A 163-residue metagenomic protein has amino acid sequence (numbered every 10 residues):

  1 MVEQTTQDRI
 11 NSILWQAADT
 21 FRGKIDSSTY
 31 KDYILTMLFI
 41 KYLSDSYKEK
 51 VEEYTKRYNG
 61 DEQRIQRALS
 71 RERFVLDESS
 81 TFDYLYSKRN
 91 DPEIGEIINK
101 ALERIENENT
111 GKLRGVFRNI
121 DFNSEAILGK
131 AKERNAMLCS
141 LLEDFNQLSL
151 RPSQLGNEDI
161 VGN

Functional and structural regions predicted by a protein language model:
M1-N163: Non-catalytic, mostly N-terminal accessory regions of nucleic-acid modification and defense proteins
